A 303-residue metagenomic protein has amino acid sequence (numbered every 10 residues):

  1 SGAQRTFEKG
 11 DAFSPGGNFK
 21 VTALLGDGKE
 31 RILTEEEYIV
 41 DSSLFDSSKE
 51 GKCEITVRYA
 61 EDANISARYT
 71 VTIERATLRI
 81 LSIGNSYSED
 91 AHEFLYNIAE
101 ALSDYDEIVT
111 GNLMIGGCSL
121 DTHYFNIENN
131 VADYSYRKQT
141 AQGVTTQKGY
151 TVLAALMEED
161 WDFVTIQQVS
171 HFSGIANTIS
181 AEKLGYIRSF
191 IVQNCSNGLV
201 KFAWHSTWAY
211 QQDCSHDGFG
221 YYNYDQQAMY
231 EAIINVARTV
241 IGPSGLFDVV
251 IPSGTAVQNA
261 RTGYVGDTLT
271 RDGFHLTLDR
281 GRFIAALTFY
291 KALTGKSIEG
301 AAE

Functional and structural regions predicted by a protein language model:
S1-R31: Solvent-exposed, low-complexity, repeat-rich "mucin-like" stalks and linkers
Q4-R5, K29-I65, Y69: Serine/threonine-rich, repeat-prone extracellular segments and beta-strand-based repeat modules of secreted/surface
V21, I55-V57, N85: Extracellular/surface recognition and adhesion modules
V71-R75: Interdomain boundary/hinge segments at the C-termini of tandem beta-sandwich modules
R79-I83, V109-M114, D162-Q167, K201-S206 (+1 more regions): Structural recognition of the beta-strand scaffold that forms the well-ordered cores of secreted hydrolase catalytic
E89-A181: Conserved SGNH/GDSL esterase-like catalytic core that processes O-acyl groups on lipids and polysaccharides
A155-N235, S244: Acidic/His-rich structured neighborhood in mature extracellular/periplasmic domains
D217-E303: Catalytic His-Asp segment of secreted/periplasmic serine-dependent ester chemistry enzymes
